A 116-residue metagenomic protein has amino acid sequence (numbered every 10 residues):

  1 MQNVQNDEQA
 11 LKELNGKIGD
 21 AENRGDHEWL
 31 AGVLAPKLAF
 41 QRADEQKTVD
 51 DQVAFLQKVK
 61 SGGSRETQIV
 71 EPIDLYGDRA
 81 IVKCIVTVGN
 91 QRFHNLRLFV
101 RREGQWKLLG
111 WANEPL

Functional and structural regions predicted by a protein language model:
M1-P36, Q46: Short, low-complexity N-terminal intrinsically disordered segments enriched in polar/charged residues
A10, A39, D44-Q46, V53-R92 (+1 more regions): Surface-exposed, charged secondary-structure patches
H27, S61-S64, G104, W111: Generic structural signal for secondary-structure transition and capping sites
L34, V86-V88, A112: Short beta-strand segments enriched in hydrophobic/aromatic residues within well-folded beta-rich domains
A35, I69-V70, L108: Hydrophobic residues on conserved beta-strands that form the core of alpha/beta folds
R92-L116: Short beta-strand edge/turn micro-motifs at domain boundaries
